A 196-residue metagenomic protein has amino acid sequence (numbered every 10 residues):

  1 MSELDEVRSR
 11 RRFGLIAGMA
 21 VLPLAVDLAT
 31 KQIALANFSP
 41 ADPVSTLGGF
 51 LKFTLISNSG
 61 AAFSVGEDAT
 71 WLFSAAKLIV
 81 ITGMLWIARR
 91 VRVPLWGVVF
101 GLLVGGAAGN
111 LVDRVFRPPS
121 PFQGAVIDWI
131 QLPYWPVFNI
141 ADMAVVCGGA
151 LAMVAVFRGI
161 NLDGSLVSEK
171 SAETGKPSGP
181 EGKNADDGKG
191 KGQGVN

Functional and structural regions predicted by a protein language model:
M1-N196: Alpha-helical transmembrane bundles and membrane-interface segments of multipass inner-membrane proteins
